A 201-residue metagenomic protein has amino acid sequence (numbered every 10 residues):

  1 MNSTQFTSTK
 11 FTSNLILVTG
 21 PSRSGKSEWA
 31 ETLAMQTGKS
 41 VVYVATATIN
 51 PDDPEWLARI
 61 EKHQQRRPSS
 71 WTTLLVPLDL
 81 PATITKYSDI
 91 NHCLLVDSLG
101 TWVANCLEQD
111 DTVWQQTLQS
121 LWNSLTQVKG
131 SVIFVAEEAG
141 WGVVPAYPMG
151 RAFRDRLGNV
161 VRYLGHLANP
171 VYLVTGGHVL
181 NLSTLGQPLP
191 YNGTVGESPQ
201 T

Functional and structural regions predicted by a protein language model:
N2-S13: Compositionally biased, intrinsically disordered low-complexity segments enriched for polar/charged residues
L15-K86: Conserved P-loop
L17, L95, I133-V135: Structural motif
A30, H63, L95, E137 (+1 more regions): Residue-level signal for inorganic ion chemistry
V41, L94, P170-L173: Short, well-ordered beta-strand core segments
S69-T117: Helix-adjacent hinge/juxtasegments
L78, T101-T201: Replace "adjacent to P-loop NTPase cores in ATP/GTP-dependent enzymes" with "adjacent to NTP-binding cores
